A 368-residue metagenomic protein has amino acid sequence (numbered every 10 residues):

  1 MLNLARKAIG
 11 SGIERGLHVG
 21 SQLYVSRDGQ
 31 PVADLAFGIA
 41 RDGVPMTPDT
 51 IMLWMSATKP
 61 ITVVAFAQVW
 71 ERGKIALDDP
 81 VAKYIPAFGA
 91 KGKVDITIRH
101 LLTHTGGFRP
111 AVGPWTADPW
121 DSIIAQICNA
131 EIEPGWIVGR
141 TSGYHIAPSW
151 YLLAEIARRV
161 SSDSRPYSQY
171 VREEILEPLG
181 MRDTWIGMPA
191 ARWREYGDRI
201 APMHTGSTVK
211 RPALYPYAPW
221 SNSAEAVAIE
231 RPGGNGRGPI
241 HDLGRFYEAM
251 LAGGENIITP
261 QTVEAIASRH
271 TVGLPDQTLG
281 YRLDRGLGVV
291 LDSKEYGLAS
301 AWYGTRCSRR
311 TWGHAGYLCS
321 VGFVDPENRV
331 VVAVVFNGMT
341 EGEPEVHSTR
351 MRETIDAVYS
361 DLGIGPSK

Functional and structural regions predicted by a protein language model:
M1-M55: Short, conserved catalytic-motif segment at the N-terminal edge
N3-G10, G29, I51-D79, L152-A157 (+2 more regions): Active-site SXXK
V32-L35, G322-F323, R329-M339: Short, well-ordered beta-strand elements
L77-K91: Short, glycine/proline-biased beta-turn/loop segments that scaffold the active-site neighborhood
K91-R306: Short, surface-exposed loop or secondary-structure junction motifs that flank catalytic or metal-binding residues
I229-R237, R309-F323, F336-G342: Glycine-rich phosphate/pyrophosphate-binding beta-alpha loops
A252, T262, A267-P275, G342-K368: Short, gly/Ser/Thr-rich active-site loops of penicillin-recognizing serine hydrolases
